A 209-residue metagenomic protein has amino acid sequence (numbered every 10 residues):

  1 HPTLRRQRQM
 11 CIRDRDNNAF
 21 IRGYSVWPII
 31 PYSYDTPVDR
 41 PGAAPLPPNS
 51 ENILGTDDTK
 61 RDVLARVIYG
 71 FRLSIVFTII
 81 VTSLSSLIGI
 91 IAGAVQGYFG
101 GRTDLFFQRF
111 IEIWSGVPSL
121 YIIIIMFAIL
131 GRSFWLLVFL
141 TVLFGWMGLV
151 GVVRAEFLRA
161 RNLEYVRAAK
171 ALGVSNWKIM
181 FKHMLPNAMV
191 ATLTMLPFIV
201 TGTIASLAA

Functional and structural regions predicted by a protein language model:
H1-I12: Single conserved hydrophobic/aromatic residue that forms the stacking wall/gate of nucleotide- or nucleobase-binding
P2, W27-I30, A43-A44, E51-N52 (+3 more regions): Flexible, active-site-adjacent loop/turn segments at secondary-structure boundaries
M10-C11, P47, R102, N162: Serine/threonine-rich low-complexity intrinsically disordered regions
D14-V76: Individual transmembrane alpha-helix segments
T56-A209: Alpha-helical transmembrane segments of integral membrane proteins, especially multi-pass inner/plasma-membrane
